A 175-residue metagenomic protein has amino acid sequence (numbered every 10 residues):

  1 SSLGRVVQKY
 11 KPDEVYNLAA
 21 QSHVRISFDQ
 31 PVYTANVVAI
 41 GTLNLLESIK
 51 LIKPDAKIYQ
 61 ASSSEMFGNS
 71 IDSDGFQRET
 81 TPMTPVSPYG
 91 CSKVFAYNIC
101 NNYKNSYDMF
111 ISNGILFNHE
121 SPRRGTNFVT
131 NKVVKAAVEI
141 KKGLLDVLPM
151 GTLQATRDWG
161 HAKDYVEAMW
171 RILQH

Functional and structural regions predicted by a protein language model:
S1-E14: Conserved Rossmann-fold cofactor-binding substructure of NAD(P)-dependent oxidoreductases
S2, N44-S48, D164, R171: Conserved mid-core alpha-helix of short-chain dehydrogenase/reductase
N17: Redox-cofactor binding/interface segments in oxidoreductases and associated redox assembly factors
A20-Y33, I40, K50-L51, D55-S87 (+2 more regions): Active-site "gating" loop of Rossmann-like NAD(P)-dependent oxidoreductase/epimerase domains
V38, Y89, K93, Y97: Active-site YXXXK catalytic motif of short-chain dehydrogenase/reductase
L46, K50-L51, V134: Basic phosphate/pyrophosphate-binding loop/patch that engages nucleotide-derived ligands
S70-F76, V94, N98-L173: NAD(P)-dependent short-chain dehydrogenase/reductase
V86-G90, R157: Catalytic tyrosine of NAD(P)H-dependent dehydrogenase/reductases that use a Tyr as the general acid/base
